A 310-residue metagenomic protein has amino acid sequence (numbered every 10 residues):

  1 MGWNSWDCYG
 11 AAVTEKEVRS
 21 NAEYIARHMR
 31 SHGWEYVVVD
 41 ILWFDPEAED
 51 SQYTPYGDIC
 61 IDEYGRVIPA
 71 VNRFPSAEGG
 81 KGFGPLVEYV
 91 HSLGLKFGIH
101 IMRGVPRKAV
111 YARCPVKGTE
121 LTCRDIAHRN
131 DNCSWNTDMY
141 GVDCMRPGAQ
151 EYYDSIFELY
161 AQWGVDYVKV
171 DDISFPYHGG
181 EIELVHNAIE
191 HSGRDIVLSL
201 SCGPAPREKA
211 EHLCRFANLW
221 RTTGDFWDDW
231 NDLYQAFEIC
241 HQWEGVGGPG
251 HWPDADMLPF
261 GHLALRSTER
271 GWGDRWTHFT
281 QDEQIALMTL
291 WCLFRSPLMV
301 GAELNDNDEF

Functional and structural regions predicted by a protein language model:
M1-R19, Y24, I196: N-terminal module-boundary/linker segments of secreted carbohydrate-active enzymes
S5-V13, N72-F74, V142-D143, D172-I173 (+1 more regions): Second-shell loop/turn segments in exported
W6-C8, L42-F44, M102-P106, I173-F175 (+3 more regions): Active-site beta-loop-alpha junctions enriched in small/polar residues
T14, V18-N21, G79-L86, Y153-I156 (+3 more regions): Stable alpha-helical elements in mature extracytoplasmic
I25-A161, V165-D172, G179: Aromatic-lined carbohydrate-binding/catalytic grooves of carbohydrate-active enzymes
R124-D131, C144-M145, E151, H191 (+1 more regions): Glycan-recognition surfaces
I156-P204: Extracytoplasmic, non-cytosolic globular domains
A302-F310: Non-catalytic C-terminal accessory modules of carbohydrate-active enzymes
